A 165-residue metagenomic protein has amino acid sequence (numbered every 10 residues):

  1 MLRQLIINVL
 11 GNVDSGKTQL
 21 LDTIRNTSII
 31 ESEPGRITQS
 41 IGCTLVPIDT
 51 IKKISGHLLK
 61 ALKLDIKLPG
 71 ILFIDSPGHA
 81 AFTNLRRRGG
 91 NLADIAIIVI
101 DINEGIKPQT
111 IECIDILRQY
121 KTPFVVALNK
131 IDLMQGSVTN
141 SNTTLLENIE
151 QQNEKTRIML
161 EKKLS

Functional and structural regions predicted by a protein language model:
M1-S76, I102, R118: Conserved G1/Walker A P-loop phosphate-binding module
N8, I71, I97, V125-V126: Hydrophobic "anchor" residues on beta-strands that sit immediately upstream of conserved functional sites
D14, T27, I51, G78-A80 (+3 more regions): Conserved nucleotide-binding/hydrolysis micro-motifs of P-loop NTPases
L20-T23, Q109-I116, K162-S165: Alpha-helical scaffold elements adjacent to nucleotide-binding pockets in ATP/GTP-utilizing enzyme cores
L21-R25, L85-R86, T110-I111, Q135-N142: Short acidic, glycine/serine/threonine-rich loops at helix termini
S28-P34, I71-L72, I98-G105, L145-I158: Flexible beta-alpha connector loops of hexameric P-loop NTPases
T83-E104, I111, D115-V125: Inter-motif core of Ras-like GTPase G domains
P123, D132-S165: Canonical P-loop GTPase G-domain recognition
